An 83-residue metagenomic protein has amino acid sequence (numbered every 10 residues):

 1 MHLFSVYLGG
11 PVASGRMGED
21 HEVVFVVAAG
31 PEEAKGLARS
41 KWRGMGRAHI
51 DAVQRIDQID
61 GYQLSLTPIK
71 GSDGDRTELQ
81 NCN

Functional and structural regions predicted by a protein language model:
M1-E19: Short aromatic-glycine-(Arg/Gly/Cys) micro-motifs in beta-strand/loop hairpins
L3, H21-E22, R55-Q58: A generic structural signal for ordered secondary structure
A13, P31-E33, D60-Q63: Generic "edge-of-domain/loop-turn" microfeature
E19-A29: A short, exposed loop/beta-hairpin motif centered on an aromatic-Gly-Thr core
G30-R47: A short, charged, amphipathic alpha-helix used as a generic interaction element across diverse proteins
R43-N83: Short, mixed-charge low-complexity intrinsically disordered segments
